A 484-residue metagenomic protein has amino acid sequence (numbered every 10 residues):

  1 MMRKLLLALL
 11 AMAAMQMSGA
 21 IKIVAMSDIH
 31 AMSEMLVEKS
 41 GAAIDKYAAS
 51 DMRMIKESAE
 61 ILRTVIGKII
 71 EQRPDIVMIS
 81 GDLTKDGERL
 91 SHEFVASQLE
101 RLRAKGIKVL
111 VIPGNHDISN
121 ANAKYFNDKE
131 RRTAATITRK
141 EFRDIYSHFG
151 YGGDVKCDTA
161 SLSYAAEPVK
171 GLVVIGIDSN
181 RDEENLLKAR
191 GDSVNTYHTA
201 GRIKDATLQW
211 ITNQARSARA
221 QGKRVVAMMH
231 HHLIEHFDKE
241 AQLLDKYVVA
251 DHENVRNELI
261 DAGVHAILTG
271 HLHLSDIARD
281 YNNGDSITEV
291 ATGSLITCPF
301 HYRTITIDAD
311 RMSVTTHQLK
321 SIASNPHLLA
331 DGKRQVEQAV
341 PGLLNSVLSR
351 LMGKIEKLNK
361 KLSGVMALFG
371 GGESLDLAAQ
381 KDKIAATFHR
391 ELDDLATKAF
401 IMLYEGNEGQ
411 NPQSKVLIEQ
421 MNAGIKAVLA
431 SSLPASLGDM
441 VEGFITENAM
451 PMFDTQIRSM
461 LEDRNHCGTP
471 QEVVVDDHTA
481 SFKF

Functional and structural regions predicted by a protein language model:
R3, S324-F484: Non-catalytic terminal accessory segments
L9-M17: Hydrophobic h-region of N-terminal signal peptides that target proteins for export in Gram-negative bacteria
G19-R89: N-terminal active-site segment of His-dependent metallophosphoesterases
I21-S33, G171-N185, M228, S286-G293 (+1 more regions): Active-site-proximal beta-strand elements of phosphoester/diester hydrolases
D28, V77, D82, V95 (+6 more regions): Divalent metal-coordination and catalytic microenvironments
M32-M35, K85-G87, N115-A123, D182-N185 (+3 more regions): Active-site environment of divalent metal-dependent phosphoester hydrolases
I69, R73-I76, K108, V173-I175 (+5 more regions): His/acidic metal-ligating clusters that form di-metal
F94-R216, N283-G284, T304, M312-S313: Extended active-site neighborhood of metal-dependent phosphoesterases/phosphodiesterases
